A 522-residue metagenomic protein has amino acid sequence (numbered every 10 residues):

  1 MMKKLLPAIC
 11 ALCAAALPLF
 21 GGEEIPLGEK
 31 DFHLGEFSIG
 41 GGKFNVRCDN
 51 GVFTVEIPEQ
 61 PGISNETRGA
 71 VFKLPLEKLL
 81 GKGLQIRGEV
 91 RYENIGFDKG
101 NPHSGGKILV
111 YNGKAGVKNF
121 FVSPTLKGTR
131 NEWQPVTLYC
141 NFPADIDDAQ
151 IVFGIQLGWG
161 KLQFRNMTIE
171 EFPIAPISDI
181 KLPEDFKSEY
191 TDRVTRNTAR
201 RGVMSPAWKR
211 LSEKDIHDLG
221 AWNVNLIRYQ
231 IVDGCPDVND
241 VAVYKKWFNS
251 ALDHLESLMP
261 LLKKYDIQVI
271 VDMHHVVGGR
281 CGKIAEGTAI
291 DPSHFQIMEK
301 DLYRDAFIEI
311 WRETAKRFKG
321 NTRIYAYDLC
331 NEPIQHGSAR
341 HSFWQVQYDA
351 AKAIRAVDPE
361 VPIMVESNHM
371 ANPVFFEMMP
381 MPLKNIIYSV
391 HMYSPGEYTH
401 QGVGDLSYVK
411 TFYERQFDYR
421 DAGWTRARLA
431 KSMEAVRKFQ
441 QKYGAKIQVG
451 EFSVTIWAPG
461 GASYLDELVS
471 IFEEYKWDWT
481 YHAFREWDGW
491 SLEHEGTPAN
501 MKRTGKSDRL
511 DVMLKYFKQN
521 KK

Functional and structural regions predicted by a protein language model:
M1-L5: Positively charged n-region of N-terminal signal peptides that target proteins for export
P7-A16: Bacterial N-terminal signal peptides
L17-G21: Sec/Tat signal peptide C-region and signal peptidase I cleavage site
G22-E189: Extracellular and organelle-lumenal recognition/adhesion modules and their flexible linkers in secreted
G88-Y92, N112, F142, I155 (+5 more regions): Short beta-strand segments enriched in hydrophobic/aromatic residues within well-folded beta-rich domains
D179-F186, P459-K522: Aromatic-rich peripheral "rim/lid" segments of glycoside hydrolase catalytic domains that contact and position glycan
L182-P362, S367-F375, N385, D488 (+4 more regions): Active-site mouth of glycoside hydrolases
D301-G423, A430-V454, E467, E474-T480: Active-site region of glycoside hydrolase catalytic domains
